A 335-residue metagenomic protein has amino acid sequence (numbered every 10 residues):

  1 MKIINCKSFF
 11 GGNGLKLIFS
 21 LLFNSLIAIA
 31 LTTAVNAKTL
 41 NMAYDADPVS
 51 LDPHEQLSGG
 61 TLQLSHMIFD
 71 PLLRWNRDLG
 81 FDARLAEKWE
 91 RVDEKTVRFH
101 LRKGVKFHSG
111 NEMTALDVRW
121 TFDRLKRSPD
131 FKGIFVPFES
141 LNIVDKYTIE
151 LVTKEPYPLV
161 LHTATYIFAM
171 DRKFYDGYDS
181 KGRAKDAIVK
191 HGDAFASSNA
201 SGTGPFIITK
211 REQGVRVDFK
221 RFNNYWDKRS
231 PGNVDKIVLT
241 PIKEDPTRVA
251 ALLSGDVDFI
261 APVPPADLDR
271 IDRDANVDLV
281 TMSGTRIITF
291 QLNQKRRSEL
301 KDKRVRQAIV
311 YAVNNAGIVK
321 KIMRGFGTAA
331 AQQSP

Functional and structural regions predicted by a protein language model:
M1-L17: N-terminal secretory signal peptides that target proteins for export/translocation
G14-A30: Bacterial N-terminal signal peptides
T33-A37: Sec/Tat signal peptide C-region and signal peptidase I cleavage site
L40-A43, I260: Short, well-ordered beta-strand segments
A43-D93, D123, S201-T203: N-terminal lobe/hinge region of extracytoplasmic solute-binding protein
R74-R77, R102-G133, S140-L141, S197 (+1 more regions): Extracytoplasmic/periplasmic ligand-capture domains
E90, G133-A184: Surface-exposed binding/hinge segments that line and control ligand-binding clefts or catalytic entry sites
T96-K103, Y147-Y157, D218-R221: Short, hydrophobic/aromatic-enriched beta-strand segments in well-ordered soluble domains
